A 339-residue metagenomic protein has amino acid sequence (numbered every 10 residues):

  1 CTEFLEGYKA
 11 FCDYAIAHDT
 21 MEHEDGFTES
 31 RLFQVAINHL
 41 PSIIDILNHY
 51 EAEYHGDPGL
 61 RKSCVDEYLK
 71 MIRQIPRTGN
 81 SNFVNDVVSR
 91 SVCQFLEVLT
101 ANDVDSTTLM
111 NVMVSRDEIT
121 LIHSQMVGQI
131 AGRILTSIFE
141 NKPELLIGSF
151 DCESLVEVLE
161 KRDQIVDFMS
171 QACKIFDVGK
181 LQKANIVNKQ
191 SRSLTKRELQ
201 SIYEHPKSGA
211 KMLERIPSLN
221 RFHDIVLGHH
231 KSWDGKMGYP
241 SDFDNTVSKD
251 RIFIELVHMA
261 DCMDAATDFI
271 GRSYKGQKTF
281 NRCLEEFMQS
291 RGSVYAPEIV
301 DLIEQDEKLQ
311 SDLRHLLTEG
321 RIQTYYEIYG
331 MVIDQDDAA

Functional and structural regions predicted by a protein language model:
C1-T2, K9-D13, A17, E24-A52 (+1 more regions): Amphipathic alpha-helical repeat scaffolds of TPR domains
E3-F11, D57-I72: Alpha-helical repeat scaffolds
E29, Q34, F150-C173, L213-H258 (+2 more regions): Histidine/acidic-rich helix-loop-helix segments that form or flank divalent-metal centers in metalloenzyme catalytic
E67-S201, F243: Acidic/His-rich, divalent-metal-binding segments that scaffold phosphate/diphosphate chemistry
M126-I134, S201-E214, T279-Y295: An active-site-proximal "capping" alpha-helix that borders the catalytic cofactor pocket
I138-N141, V178-N185, H229-M237, M263-A266: A short secondary-structure junction motif
S191-L194, G271-F280: Short, charged, surface-exposed loops that flank catalytic or proteolytic processing sites
